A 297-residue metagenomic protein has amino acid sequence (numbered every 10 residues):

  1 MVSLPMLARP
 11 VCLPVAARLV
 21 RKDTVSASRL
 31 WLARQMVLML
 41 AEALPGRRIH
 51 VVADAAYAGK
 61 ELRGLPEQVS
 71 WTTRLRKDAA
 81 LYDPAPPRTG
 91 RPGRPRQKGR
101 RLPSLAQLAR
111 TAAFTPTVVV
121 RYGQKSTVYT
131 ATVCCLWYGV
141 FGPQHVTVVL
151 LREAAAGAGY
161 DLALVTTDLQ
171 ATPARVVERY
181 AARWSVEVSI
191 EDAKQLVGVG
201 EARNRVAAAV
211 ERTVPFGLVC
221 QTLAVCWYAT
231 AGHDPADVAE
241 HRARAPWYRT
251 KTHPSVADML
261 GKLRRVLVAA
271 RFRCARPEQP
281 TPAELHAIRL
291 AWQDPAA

Functional and structural regions predicted by a protein language model:
M1-R9: Short conserved beta-strand segments at catalytic cores or DNA/RNA-binding microdomains of nucleic-acid binding
P10-A297: Single, function-defining residue in the core of a domain
